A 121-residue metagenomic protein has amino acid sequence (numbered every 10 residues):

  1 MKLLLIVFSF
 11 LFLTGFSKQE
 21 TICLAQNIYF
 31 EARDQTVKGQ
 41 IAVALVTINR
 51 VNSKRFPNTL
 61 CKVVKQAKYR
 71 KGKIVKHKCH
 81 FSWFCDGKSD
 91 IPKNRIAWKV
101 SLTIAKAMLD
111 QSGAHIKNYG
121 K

Functional and structural regions predicted by a protein language model:
L3-L13: Sec-dependent N-terminal signal peptides
G15-K121: Bacterial extracytoplasmic/cell-wall-associated proteins, especially those involved in peptidoglycan
